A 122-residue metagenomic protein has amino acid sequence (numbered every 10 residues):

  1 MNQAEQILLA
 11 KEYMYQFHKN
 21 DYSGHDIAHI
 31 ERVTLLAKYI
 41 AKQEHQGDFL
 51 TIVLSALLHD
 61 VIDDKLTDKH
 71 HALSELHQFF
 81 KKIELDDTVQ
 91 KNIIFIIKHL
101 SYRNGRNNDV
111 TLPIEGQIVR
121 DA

Functional and structural regions predicted by a protein language model:
M1-N2, H18-E31, L35-H45, L58 (+1 more regions): Divalent metal-dependent phosphate-bond-processing catalytic cores, especially two-metal-ion Mg2+/Mn2+ enzymes that act
M1-Q16: Short alpha-helical hairpin
N2-Q6, H25, F49, D68: A generic short alpha-helical patch detector that favors 3-5-residue windows in or near N-terminal regions
K11, A37, L76: Generic structural marker for isolated residues within well-ordered, non-membrane alpha-helices of soluble domains
Q16, Y39, Q78-K82: A generic structural signal for well-ordered alpha-helical segments enriched in polar/charged residues
G47-A122: Divalent metal-dependent catalytic cores for phosphoryl transfer on phosphate-bearing substrates
